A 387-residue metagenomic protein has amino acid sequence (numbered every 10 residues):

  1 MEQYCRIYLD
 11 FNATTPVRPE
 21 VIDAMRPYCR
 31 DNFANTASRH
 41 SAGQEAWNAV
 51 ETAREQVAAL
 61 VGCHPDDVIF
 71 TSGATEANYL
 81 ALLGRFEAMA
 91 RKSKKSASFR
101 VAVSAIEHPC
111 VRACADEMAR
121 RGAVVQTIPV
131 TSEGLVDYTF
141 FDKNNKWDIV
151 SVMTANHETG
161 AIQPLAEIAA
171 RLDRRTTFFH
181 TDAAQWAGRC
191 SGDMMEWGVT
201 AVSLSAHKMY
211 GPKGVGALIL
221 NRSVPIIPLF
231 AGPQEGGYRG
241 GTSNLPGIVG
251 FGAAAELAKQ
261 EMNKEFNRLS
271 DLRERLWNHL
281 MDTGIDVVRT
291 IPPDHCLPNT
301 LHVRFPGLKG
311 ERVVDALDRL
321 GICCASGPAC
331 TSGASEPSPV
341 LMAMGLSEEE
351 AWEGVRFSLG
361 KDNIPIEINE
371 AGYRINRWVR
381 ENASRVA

Functional and structural regions predicted by a protein language model:
M1-A387: Pyridoxal 5′-phosphate
